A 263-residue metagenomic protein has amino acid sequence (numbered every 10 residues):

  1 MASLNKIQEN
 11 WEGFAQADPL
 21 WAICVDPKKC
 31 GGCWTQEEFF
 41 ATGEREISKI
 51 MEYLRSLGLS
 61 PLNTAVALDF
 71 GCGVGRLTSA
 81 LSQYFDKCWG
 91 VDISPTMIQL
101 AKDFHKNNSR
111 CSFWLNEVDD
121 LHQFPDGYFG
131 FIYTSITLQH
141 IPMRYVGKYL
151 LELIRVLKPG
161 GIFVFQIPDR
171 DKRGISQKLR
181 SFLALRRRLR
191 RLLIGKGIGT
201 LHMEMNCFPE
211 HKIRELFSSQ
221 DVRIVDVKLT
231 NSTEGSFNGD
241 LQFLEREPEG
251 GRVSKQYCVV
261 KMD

Functional and structural regions predicted by a protein language model:
M1-W34: N-terminal, positively charged/glycine-rich alpha-helical extensions of SAM-dependent methyltransferases
A41-A65: Conserved alpha-helix/loop element of class I SAM-dependent methyltransferases that forms part of the SAM/SAH-binding
L68, V74-D120: Class I SAM-dependent methyltransferase SAM/SAH-binding core
H122-I132: A short acidic, Gly/Pro-enriched loop at the edge of an enzyme's catalytic core that lines a small-molecule cofactor
F131-R144: A short SAM/SAH-binding and catalytic strip from SAM-dependent methyltransferases
I141, G197-H211: Acceptor-substrate binding/catalytic loop of class I
G147-P159: A short glycine-rich, Lys/Arg-flanked "PGG" loop and its adjoining helix->strand segment in the class I
G160-I167: Conserved beta-strand signature within the Rossmann-like core of class I S-adenosyl-L-methionine
